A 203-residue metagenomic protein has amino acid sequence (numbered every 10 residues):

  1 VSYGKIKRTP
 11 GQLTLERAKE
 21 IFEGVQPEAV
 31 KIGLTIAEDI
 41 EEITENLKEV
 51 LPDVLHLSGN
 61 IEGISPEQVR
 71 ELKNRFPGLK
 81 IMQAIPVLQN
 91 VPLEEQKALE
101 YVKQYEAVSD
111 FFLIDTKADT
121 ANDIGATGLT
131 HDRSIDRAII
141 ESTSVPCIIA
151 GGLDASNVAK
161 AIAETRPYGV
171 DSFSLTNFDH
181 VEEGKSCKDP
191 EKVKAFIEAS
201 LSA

Functional and structural regions predicted by a protein language model:
V1-R8, H56-I64, T116-A121, E164-V193: Glycine-rich phosphate-binding active-site loops on the catalytic face of alpha/beta enzymes
S2-K7, G24-A29, E41-L47, V54-S142: Conserved anion-binding
K7-I21: Conserved Radical SAM active-site core
G11-T14, L129-D132, S186-D189: Short, conserved glycine- and acidic-residue-centered signature motifs in active-site or ligand-binding loops
R17, F22, E67-L72, F173-A203: C-terminal helical cap(s) of enzyme catalytic domains, especially alpha/beta-barrels
K31, I81, C147, P167: Hydrophobic anchor at the start of a short beta-strand that flanks the dinucleotide cofactor-binding loop
L34-I40, I85-V91, I149-S156: Glycine-rich beta-to-alpha transition loops that act as phosphate-gripper elements at the mouths of alpha/beta enzyme
I148-A163, N177-H180: A C-terminal functional module that forms or caps the active site or interfaces directly with catalytic machinery
